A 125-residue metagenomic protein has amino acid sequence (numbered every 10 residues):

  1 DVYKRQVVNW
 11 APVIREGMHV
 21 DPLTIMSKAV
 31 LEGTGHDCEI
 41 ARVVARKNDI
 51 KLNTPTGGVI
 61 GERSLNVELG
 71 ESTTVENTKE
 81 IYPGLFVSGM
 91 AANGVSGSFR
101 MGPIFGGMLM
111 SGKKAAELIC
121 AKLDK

Functional and structural regions predicted by a protein language model:
V2-Y3: Short, small-residue-biased leader/transition segments that mark boundaries at the very start of proteins
W10-P12, G35-H36: Short glycine-/small-residue-rich Rossmann-like dinucleotide-binding loops
G17-M18, P22-I25, T74-I81: Solvent-exposed alpha-helices and their adjacent loops that cap or buttress functional pockets in soluble metabolic
V20, H36-E62: Glycine-rich beta-alpha-beta "Rossmann" dinucleotide-binding loop(s) and their flanking helix/strand
T24-G35: Short hydrophobic core segments
T56-K79: Glycine-rich phosphate/nucleotide-binding loop
K79-F99: Short FAD-binding loop at a beta-strand-to-alpha-helix junction that anchors the flavin cofactor in diverse
V95-L123: A conserved FAD-binding loop/helix module that cradles the flavin
